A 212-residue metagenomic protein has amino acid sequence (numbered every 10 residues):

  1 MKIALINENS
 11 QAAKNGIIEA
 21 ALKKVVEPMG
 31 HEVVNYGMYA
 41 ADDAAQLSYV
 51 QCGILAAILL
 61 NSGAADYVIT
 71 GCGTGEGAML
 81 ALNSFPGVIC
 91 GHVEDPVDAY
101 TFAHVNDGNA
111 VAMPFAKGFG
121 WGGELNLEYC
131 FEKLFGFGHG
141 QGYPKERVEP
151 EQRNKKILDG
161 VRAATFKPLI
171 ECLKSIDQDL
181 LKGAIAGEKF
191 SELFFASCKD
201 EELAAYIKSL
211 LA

Functional and structural regions predicted by a protein language model:
A4-I17, Y100-L210: C-terminal binding/interaction regions
K14-M29: Short, solvent-exposed amphipathic alpha-helices that sit in or adjacent to ligand/effector-binding or catalytic
K14-N15, G53, G75-A81: Short glycine/serine/threonine-rich phosphate/pyrophosphate-binding segments that cradle anionic phosphate groups
M29-A45: A short beta-strand-loop structural module common to alpha/beta enzyme folds
Y49-Y67: Short, structured active-site "lid" loops
A65-G71, C90: A short, small-residue-rich loop immediately preceding and capping a beta-strand
G77-C90, E94-V97: Short Gly/Thr/Asp-enriched flexible loops that form oxyanion-binding sites at enzyme active sites
